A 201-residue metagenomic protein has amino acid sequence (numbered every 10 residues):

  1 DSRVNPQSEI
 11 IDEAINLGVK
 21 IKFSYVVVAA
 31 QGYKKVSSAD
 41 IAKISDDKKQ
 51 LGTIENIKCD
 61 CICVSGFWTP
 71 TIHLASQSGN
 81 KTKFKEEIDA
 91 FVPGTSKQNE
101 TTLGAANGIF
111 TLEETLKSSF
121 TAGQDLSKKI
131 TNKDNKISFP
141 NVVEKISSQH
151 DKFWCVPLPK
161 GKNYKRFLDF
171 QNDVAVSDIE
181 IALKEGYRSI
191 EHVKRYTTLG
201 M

Functional and structural regions predicted by a protein language model:
D1-M201: Residues forming the flavin
